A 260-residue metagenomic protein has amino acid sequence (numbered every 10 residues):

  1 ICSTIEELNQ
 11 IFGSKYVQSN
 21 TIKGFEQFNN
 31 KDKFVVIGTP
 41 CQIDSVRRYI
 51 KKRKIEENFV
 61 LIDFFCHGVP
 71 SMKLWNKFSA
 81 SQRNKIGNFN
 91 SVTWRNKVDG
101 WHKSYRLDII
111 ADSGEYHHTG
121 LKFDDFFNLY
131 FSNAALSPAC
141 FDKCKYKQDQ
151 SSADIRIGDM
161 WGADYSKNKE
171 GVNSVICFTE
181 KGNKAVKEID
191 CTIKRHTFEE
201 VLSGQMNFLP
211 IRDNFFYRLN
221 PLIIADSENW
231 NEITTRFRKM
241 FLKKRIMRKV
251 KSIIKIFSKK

Functional and structural regions predicted by a protein language model:
I1-K260: Iron-sulfur-associated redox domains of electron-transfer enzymes in respiratory and anaerobic energy metabolism
